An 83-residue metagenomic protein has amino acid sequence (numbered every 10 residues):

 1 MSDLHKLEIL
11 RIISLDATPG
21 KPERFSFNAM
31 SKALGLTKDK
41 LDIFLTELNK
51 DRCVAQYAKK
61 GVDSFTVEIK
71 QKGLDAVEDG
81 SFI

Functional and structural regions predicted by a protein language model:
M1-I13: Short alpha-helical segments that sit at the start of domains
S2-D3, G35-K50: Short amphipathic alpha-helical interaction segments
P19-K32: Short acidic, hydrophobic short linear motifs in intrinsically disordered regions
N49-K60: A short, conserved structural fragment
G61-I69: Minor-groove-contacting beta-hairpin "wing" of winged helix-turn-helix DNA-binding domains
Q71-I83: Short, amphipathic alpha-helical interaction segments positioned at domain boundaries
